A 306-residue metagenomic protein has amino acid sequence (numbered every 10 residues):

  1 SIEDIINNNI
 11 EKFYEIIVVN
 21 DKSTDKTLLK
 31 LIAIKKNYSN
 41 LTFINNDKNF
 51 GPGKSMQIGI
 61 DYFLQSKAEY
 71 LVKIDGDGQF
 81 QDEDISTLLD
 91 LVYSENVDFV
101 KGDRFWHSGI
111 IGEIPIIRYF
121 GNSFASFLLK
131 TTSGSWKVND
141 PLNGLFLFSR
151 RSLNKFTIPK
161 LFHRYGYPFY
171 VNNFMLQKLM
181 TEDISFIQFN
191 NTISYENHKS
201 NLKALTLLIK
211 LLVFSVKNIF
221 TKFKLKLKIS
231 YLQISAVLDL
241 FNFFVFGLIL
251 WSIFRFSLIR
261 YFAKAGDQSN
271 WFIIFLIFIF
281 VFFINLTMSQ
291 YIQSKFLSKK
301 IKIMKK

Functional and structural regions predicted by a protein language model:
S1-N9: Short, well-formed alpha-helical segments that are part of the catalytic scaffolds of diverse glycosyltransferases
K12-F13, K67, N96, D183-S185: Short loop/turn motifs at secondary-structure junctions
K12-S23, I44-N45: Short beta-strand/loop segment that forms part of the nucleotide-sugar
N20-L29, K48, G78: A conserved acidic beta->alpha catalytic loop
A33-Y38: Short, conserved SAM-binding/catalytic segment of Class I S-adenosyl-L-methionine-dependent methyltransferases
I44-Q65, Y70-V72, D82-Y165, E196-T206: Acceptor/aglycone-binding surface of glycosyltransferases and processive sugar-polymer synthases
K160-F162, G166-K306: Hydrophobic helical membrane-anchoring modules
